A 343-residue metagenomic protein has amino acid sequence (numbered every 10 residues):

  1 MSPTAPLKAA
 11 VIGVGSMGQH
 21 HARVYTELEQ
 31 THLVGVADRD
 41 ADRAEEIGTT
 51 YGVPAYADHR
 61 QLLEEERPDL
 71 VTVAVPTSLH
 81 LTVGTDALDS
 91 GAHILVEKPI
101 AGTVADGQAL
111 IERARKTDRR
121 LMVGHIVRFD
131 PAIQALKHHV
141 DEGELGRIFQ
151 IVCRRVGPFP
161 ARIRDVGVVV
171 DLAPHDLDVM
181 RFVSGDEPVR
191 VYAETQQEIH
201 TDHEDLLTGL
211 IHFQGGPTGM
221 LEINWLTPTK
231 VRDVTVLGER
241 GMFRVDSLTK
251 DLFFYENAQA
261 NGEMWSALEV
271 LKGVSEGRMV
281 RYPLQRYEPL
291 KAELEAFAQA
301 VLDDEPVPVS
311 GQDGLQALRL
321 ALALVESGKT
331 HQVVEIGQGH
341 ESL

Functional and structural regions predicted by a protein language model:
M1-Y51: N-terminal Rossmann-like dinucleotide-binding module
T4, R119, E326-L343: C-terminal capping/lid region of NAD(P)-dependent oxidoreductase domains
H21, Y51-R113: Beta-loop-alpha module in the N-terminal Rossmann-like domain of NAD(P)-dependent dehydrogenases, especially those
G35, D69-L70, Q150: Short, Asp-centered acidic motifs that coordinate Mg2+ and/or phosphate in catalytic or ligand-binding sites
L95, A101-I163: A contiguous active-site-proximal alpha/beta segment in oxidoreductase catalytic domains
I126, R240-Q312, V334-L343: C-terminal glycine/acidic-rich active-site capping loop/insertion
P160-T229, T235, T249, Q312: Rossmann-like dinucleotide-binding domain that binds NAD(P)(H)
